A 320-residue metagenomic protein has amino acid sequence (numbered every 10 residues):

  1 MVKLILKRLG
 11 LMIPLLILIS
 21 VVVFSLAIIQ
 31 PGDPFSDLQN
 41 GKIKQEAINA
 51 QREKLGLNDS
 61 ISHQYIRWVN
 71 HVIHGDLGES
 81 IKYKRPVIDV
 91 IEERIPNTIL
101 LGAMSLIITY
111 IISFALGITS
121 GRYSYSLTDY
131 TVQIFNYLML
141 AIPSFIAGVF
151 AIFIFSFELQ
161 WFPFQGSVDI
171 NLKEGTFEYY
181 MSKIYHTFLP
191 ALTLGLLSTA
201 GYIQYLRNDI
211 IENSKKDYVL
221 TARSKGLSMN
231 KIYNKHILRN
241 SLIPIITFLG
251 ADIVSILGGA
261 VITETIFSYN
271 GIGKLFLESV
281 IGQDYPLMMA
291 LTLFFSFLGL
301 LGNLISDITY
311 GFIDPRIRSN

Functional and structural regions predicted by a protein language model:
V2-K3, I95-T128, S144, F177-N320: Alpha-helical transmembrane segments of integral membrane proteins, especially multi-pass inner/plasma-membrane
L6-L16: N-terminal signal-anchor/signal peptide hydrophobic helix marking the start of the first transmembrane segment
L9, Q51, I61-L77, V87 (+8 more regions): Hydrophobic alpha-helical segments of integral membrane proteins, encompassing both true transmembrane helices
M12, R94, T98, I134-Y137 (+2 more regions): Residue-level signal for discrete positions within transmembrane alpha-helices of multi-pass small-molecule
L15-I66, F155, L159-Y180: Hydrophobic alpha-helical transmembrane segments of membrane transport/permease proteins and related membrane-embedded
Q30, M139-I142, L257: Transmembrane helix irregularities
N58-F114: An internal, D/E-rich "acidic patch" concept
I134-I142, I146-T199: Membrane-water interface segments at transmembrane-helix boundaries in multipass membrane proteins
